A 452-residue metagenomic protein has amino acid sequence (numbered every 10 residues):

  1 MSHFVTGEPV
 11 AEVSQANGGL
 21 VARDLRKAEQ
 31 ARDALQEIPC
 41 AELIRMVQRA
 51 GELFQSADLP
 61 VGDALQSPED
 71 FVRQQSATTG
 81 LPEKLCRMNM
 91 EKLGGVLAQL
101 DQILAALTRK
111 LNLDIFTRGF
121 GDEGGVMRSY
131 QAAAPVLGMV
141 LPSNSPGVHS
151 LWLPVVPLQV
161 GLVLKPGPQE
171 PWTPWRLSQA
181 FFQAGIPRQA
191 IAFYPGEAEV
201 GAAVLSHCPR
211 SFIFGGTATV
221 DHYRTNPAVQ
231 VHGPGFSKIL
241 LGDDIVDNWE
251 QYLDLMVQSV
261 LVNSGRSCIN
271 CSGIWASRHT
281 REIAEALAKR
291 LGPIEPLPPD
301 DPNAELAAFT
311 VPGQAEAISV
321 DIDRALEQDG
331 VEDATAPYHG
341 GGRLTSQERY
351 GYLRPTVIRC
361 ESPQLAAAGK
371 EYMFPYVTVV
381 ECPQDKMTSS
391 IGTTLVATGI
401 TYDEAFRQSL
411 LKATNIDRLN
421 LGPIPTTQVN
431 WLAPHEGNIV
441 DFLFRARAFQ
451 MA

Functional and structural regions predicted by a protein language model:
M1-E123: N-terminal Rossmann-like NAD(P)+-binding subdomain of aldehyde/semialdehyde dehydrogenases
S2-A16, I38-Q55, I186-R188, V257 (+2 more regions): Conserved C-terminal structural/oligomerization subdomain of aldehyde/semialdehyde dehydrogenase
V5-P9, V204-L205, G233-P234, S267-N270 (+4 more regions): Short glycine-enriched loop/turn motifs at secondary-structure junctions
G7, L43, Q159, I191 (+5 more regions): Residue-level signal for inorganic ion chemistry
R109-V257, P434-E436: Rossmann-like NAD(P) dinucleotide-binding subdomain of oxidoreductase/dehydrogenase enzymes
A134, C208, N226-P227, C271 (+2 more regions): Short, well-ordered alpha-helix to beta-strand connector turns
W172, D221, E282-I283, E404-S409: Short, charged/polar "capping" segments at the starts of alpha-helices and the immediately preceding loops
Q183, C208-R210, G216-S362: ALDH superfamily catalytic-core signature
